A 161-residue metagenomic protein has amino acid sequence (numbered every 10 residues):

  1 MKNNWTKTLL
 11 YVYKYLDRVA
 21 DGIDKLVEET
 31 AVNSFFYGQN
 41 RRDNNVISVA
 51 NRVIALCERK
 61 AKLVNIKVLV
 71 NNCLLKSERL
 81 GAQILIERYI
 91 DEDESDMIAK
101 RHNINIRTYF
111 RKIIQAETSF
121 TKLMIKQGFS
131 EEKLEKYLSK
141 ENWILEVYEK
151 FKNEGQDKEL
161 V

Functional and structural regions predicted by a protein language model:
M1-C73, T121-V161: N-terminal interaction/assembly modules
K76-D93: Short amphipathic alpha helix immediately N-terminal
D91-T108: Helix-turn-helix DNA-binding module
Y109-Q127: DNA major-groove recognition helices of helix-turn-helix
